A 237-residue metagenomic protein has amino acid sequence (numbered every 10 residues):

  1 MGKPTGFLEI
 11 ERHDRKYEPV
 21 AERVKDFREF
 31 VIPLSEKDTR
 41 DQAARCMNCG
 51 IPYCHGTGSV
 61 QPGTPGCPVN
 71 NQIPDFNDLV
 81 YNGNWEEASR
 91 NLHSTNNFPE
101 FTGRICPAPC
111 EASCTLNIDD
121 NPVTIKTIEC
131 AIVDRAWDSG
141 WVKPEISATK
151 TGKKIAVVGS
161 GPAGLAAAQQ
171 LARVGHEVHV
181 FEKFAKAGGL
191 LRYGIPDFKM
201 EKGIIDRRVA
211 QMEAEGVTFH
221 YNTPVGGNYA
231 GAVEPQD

Functional and structural regions predicted by a protein language model:
M1-T151: Ferredoxin-type iron-sulfur electron-transfer modules and their immediate structural context
E87, T149, K154-V158, D206-D237: Feature captures the FAD/FMN-dependent oxidoreductase FAD-binding
E129, L191-Y193, A230-Q236: Short acidic, glycine/serine/threonine-rich loops at helix termini
K153-H179: N-terminal Rossmann-like FAD-binding beta1-loop-alpha1 element of flavoenzymes
E177-Y221: Rossmann-like dinucleotide-binding cores of NAD(P)H-dependent redox enzymes
